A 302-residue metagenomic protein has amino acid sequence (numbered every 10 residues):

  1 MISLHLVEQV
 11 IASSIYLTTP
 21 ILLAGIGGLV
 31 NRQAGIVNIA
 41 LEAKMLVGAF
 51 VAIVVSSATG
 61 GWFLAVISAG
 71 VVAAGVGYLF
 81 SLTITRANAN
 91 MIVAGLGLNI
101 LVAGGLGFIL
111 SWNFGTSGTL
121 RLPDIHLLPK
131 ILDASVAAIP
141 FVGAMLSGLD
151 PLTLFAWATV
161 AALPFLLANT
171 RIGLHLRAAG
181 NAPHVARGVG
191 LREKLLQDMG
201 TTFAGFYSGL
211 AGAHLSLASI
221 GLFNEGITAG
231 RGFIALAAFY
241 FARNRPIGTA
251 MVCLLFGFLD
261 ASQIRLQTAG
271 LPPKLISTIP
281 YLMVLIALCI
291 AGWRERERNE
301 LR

Functional and structural regions predicted by a protein language model:
M1-G25, V37, V51, T59-L64: Membrane-interfacial amphipathic/re-entrant helices at transmembrane-helix boundaries
Q9-I11, L167, A204-A237, G270-P272 (+1 more regions): Inter-helical junctions in multi-pass inner-membrane proteins, predominant in energy-converting antiporter-like
T18-I26, A43-F50, A74-Y78, G180 (+4 more regions): Hydrophobic alpha-helical segments embedded in the membrane of multi-pass proteins
L29-G48, T85-L98, H175, S219-F233 (+4 more regions): Short, non-helical or kinked segments that cap or interrupt transmembrane helices
G60-G107, F256, D260: Alpha-helical transmembrane segments within multi-pass membrane transporters and channels
A103-N169, L271-I276: Transmembrane helix-bundle core of multi-pass membrane transporters and related energy-transducing complexes
A144-F223, P246-I247, M251: Helix-loop-helix "hairpin" substructures at the membrane interface of multi-pass membrane proteins
A162-L163, N181-L195, Q263-R302: Cytosolic-side transmembrane-helix boundaries in multi-pass membrane proteins
